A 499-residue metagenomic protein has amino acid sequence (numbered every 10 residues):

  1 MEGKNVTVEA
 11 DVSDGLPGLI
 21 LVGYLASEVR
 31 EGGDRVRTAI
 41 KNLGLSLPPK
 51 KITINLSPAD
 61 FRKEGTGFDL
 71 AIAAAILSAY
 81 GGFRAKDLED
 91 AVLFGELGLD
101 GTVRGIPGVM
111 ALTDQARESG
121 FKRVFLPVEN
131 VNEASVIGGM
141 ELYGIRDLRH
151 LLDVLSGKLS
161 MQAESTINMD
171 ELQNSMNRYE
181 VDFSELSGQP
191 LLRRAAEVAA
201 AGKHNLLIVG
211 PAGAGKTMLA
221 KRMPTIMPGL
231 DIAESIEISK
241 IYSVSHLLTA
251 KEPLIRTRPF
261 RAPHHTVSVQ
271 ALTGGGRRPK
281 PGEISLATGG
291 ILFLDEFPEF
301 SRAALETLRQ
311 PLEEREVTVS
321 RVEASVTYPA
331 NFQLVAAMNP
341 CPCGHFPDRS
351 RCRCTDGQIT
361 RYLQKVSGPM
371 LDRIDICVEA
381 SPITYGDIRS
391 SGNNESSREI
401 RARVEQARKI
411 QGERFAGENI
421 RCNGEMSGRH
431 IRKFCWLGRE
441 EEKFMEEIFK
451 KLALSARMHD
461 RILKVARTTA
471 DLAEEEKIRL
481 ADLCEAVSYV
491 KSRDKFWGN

Functional and structural regions predicted by a protein language model:
M1-L207, A214, I255, S320 (+3 more regions): Peripheral, non-AAA+ core regions of ATP-driven protein-machinery
V6-V12, L272, D375-E379: Short beta-strand elements
L25-G33, P48, N55-G65, R278-P279 (+1 more regions): Basic, amphipathic alpha-helical bundle interface domains used for macromolecular binding and assembly
I208-T249: Walker A/P-loop
G210, G274, E296: The Walker A (P-loop) glycine that initiates the GxxxxGKT/S ATP-binding motif of P-loop NTPases
P263-L286: Short glycine-rich substrate-engagement loop in P-loop NTPases that contacts/grips substrate
G289, D295-E296: Walker B catalytic acidic pair
